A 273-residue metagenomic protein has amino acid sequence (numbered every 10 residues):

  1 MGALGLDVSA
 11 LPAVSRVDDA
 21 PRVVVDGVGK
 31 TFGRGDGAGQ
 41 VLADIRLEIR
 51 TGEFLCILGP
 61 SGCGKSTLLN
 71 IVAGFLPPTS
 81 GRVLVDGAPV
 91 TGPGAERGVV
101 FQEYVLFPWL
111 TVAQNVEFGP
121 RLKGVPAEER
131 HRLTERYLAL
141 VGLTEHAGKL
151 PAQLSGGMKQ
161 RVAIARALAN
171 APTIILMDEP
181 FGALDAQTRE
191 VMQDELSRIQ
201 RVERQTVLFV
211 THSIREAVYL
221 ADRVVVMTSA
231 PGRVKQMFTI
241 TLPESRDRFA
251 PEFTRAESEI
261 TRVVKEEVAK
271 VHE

Functional and structural regions predicted by a protein language model:
M1-G5: Intrinsically disordered, low-complexity acidic/proline-/asparagine-rich linker or regulatory tail/stalk regions
L6-R215, L220: ABC family nucleotide-binding domain
F32, P172, T228, L242 (+1 more regions): A general structural signal marking secondary-structure boundaries and capping sites
V85, V226-M227: Short hydrophobic beta-strand elements within the C-terminal catalytic ATPase subdomain
V141, M227-T228: Conserved acidic donor-binding loop of glycosyltransferase catalytic domains
A183-A186, R255-E273: Extended, non-globular alpha-helical segments
R223: Short, glycine/charged-rich "phosphate-handling" switch motifs in NTP-dependent and phosphotransfer domains
S229-E259: Conserved beta-strand-loop-alpha-helix hinge in the C-terminal portion of ABC ATPase nucleotide-binding domains
